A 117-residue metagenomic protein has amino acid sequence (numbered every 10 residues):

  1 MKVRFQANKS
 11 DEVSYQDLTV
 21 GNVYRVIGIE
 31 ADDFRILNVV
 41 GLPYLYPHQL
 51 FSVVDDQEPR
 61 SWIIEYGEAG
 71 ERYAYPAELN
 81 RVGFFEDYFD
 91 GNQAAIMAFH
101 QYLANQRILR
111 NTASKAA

Functional and structural regions predicted by a protein language model:
M1, S114-A117: Short intrinsically disordered terminal tails
K2-N8, V13-L50: Basic/aromatic-rich interaction segments and small domains that mediate binding to polyanionic partners
P43-N111: Intrinsically disordered, low-complexity, charged/polar segments
